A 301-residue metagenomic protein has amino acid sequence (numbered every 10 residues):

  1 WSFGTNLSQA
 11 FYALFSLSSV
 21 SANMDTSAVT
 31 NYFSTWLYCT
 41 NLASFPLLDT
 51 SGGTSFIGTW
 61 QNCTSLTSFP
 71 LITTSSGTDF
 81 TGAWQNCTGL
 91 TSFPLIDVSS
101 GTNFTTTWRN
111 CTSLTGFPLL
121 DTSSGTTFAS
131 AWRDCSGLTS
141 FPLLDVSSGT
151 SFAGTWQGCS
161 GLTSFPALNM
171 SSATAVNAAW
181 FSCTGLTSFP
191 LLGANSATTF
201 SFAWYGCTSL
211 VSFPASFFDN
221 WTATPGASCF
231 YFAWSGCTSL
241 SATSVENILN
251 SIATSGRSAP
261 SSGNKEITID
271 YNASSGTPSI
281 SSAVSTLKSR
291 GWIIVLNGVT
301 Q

Functional and structural regions predicted by a protein language model:
W1-Q301: Negatively charged
